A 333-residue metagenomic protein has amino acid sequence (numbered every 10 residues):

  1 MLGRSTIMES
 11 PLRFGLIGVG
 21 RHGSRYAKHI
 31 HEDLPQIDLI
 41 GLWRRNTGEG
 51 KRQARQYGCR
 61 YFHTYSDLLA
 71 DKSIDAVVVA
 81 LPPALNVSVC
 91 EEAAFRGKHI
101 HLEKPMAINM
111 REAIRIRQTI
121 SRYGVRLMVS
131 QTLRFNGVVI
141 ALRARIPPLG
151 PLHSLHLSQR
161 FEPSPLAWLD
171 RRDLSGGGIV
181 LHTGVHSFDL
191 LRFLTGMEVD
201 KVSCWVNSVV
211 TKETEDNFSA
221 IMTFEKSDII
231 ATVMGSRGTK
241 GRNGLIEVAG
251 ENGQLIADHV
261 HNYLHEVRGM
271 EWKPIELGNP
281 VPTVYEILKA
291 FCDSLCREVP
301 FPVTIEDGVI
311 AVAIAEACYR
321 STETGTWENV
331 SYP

Functional and structural regions predicted by a protein language model:
M1-P11, A76-V79, R122, D293-P333: C-terminal helix-rich "cap/oligomerization" subdomain common to oxidoreductases
L2-Y57: N-terminal Rossmann-like dinucleotide-binding module
Y26, Y57-T119: Beta-loop-alpha module in the N-terminal Rossmann-like domain of NAD(P)-dependent dehydrogenases, especially those
R45, G278-K289, V303: Active-site loop of classical SDR/Rossmann-like NAD(P)-dependent oxidoreductases, centered on the catalytic Tyr-X3-Lys
H63, H101-L102, L127-V129, A257: Hydrophobic residues in well-ordered beta-strands that form the structural core
Q118-R126, I140-H153, E225, G250: Basic phosphate/pyrophosphate-binding loop/patch that engages nucleotide-derived ligands
L133-T211, G325: Predominantly a Rossmann-like dinucleotide-binding segment in NAD(P)-dependent oxidoreductases
H182, D189-N262, Y285-V299: Contiguous beta-strand/loop segments that form the cofactor/metal-binding neighborhood of enzyme cores
